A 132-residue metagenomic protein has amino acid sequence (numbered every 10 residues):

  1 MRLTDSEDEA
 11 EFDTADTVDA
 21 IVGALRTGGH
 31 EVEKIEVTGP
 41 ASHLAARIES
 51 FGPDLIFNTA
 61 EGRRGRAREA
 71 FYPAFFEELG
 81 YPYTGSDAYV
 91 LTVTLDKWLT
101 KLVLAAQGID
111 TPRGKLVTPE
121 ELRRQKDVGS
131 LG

Functional and structural regions predicted by a protein language model:
M1-P82, Y89, V93-L95, L99 (+1 more regions): ATP-binding N-terminal substructure of ATP-dependent carboxylate-amine bond-forming enzymes
L55, V103, R113: Short acidic donor-binding loop at the edge of a beta-strand
G80, L99-D110: A generic, well-ordered mixed alpha/beta core segment in the N-terminal half of proteins
A106-G132: Rossmann-like NAD(P)H-binding beta-loop-alpha module
